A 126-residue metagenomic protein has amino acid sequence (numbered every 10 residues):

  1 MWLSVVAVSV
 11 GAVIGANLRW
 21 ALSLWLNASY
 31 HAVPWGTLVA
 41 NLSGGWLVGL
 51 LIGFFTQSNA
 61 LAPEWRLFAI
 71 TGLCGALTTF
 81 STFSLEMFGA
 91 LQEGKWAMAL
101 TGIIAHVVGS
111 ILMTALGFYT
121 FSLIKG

Functional and structural regions predicted by a protein language model:
M1-G126: Membrane-interface helix-loop junctions in multi-pass transporters/channels
